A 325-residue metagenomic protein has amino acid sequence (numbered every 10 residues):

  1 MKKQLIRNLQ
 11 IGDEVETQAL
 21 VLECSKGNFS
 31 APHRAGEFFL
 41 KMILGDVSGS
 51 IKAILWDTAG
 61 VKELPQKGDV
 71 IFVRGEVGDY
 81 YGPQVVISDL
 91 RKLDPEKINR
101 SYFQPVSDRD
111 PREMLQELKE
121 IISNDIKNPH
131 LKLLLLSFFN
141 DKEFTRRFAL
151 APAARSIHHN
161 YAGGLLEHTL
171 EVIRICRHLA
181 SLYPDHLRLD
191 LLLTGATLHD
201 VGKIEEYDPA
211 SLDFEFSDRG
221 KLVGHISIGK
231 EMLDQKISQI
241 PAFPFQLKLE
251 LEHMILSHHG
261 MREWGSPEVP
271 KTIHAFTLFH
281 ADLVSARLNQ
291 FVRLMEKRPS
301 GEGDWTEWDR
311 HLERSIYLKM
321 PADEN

Functional and structural regions predicted by a protein language model:
M1-L20: OB-fold nucleic-acid-binding modules
A19, G68, V172, I255 (+1 more regions): Divalent metal-coordination and catalytic microenvironments
E23-F39, G49-Y102: OB-fold single-stranded nucleic acid-binding module
L44-S48: Acidic/polar residues in short coil/turn loops that connect beta-strands within repeat-based beta-sheet scaffolds
Q84-L150: Extended, charge-rich, solvent-exposed interface segments
L131-C176, L198-G202, E206: A short mid-domain helix/strand-loop element embedded in enzyme catalytic domains that forms or borders the active-site
S156-H158, E167, H178-S300: Divalent metal-dependent catalytic cores for phosphoryl transfer on phosphate-bearing substrates
F279, G303-E313, L318-N325: N-terminal intrinsically disordered, cationic/polar leader segments that include organellar targeting peptides
